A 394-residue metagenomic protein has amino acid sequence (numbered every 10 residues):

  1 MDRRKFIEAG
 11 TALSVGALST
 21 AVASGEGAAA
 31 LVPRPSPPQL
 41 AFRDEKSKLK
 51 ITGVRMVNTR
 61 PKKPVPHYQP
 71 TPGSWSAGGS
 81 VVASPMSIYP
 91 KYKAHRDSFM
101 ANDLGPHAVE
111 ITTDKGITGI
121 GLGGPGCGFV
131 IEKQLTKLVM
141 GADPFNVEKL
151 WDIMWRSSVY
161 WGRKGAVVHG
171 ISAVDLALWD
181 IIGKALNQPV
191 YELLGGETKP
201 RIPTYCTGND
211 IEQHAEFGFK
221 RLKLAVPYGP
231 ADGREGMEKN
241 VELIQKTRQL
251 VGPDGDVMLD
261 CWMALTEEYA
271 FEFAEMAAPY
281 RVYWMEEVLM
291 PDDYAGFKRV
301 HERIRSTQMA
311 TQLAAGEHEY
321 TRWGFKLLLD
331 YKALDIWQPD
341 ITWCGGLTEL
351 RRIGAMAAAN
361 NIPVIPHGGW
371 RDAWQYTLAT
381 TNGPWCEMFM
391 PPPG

Functional and structural regions predicted by a protein language model:
R4-L31: N-terminal export signals
R43-P64, W75-A94, V174, T348 (+1 more regions): Flexible C-terminal active-site loop/helix
I51, G116, V174, N187 (+3 more regions): Conserved, mostly hydrophobic/aromatic
P70, G78-S80, Y89, H95-R96 (+1 more regions): Metal- or metallocofactor-binding catalytic centers and their adjacent structured scaffolds across diverse enzyme
Y89-P90, R281, D292-G394: Shared catalytic-loop signature of beta/alpha-barrel
D175-N209: Glycine-rich, aromatic-flanked loop segments that form ligand/cofactor-binding clefts across common enzyme folds
G195-R299, R303-I304: Metal-dependent enolase-superfamily TIM-barrel catalytic cores that perform enediolate-based chemistry
